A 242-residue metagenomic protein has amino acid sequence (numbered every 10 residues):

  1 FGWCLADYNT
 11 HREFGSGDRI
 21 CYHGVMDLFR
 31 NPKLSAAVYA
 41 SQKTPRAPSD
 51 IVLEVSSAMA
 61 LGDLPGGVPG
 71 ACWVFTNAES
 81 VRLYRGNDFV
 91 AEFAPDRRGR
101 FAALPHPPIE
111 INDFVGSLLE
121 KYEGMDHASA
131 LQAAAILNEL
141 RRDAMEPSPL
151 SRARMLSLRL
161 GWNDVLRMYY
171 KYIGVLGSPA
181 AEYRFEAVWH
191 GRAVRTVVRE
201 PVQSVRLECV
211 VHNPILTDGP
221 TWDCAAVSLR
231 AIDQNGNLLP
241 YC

Functional and structural regions predicted by a protein language model:
F1-L166, E186, G191-R192: Extended substrate-binding grooves/exosites of carbohydrate-active enzymes
I51, P201-P220: Low-complexity, acidic Ser/Thr/Pro/Gly-rich terminal tails and inter-domain linkers that flank the onset of structured
L61-G67, I215-A225: Short, solvent-exposed loop/linker segments at the N-terminal edge of repeated beta-sheet extracellular domains
C72-T76, D223-P240: Beta-strand-rich structural segments
E79-R82, Y183, V227, C242: Short beta-strand/loop motifs in extracellular/secreted proteins, especially within beta-sandwich accessory domains
E92, G191-V205: Edge beta-strands of extracellular beta-sandwich domains
Y172-V175, T196-V198: Beta-strand-rich interaction surfaces with strong enrichment in secreted/lumenal proteins
S178-E182, W222-C224: Extracellular Ig-like/FN3 beta-sandwich strand-entry sites
